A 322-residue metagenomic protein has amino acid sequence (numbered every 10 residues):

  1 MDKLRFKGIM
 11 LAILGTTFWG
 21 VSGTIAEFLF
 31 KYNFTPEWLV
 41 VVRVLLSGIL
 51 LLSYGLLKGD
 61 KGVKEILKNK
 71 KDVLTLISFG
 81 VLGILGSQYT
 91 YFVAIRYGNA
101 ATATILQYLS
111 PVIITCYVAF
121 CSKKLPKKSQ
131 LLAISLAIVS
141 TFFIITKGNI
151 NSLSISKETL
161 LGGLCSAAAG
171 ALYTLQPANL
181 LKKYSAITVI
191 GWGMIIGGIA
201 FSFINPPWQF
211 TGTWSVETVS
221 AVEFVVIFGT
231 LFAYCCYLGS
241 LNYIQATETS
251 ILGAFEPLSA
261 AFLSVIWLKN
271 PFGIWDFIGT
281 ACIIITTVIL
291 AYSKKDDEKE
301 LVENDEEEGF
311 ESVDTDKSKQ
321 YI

Functional and structural regions predicted by a protein language model:
M1-V42, S152-N179, I199, V302-I322: Glycine-/small-residue-enriched transmembrane alpha-helix faces in small-molecule transporters and effluxers
F6-L11, E37-L57, S78, Q130-V139 (+3 more regions): Hydrophobic alpha-helical transmembrane segments of multi-pass integral membrane proteins, especially transporters
T16, V42, Q88, A103-L109 (+2 more regions): Helix-helix packing/entry segments at the starts of transmembrane helices
G23, L52-A101, F143, V226-I244: Specific transmembrane alpha-helical segments of multi-pass solute transporters/efflux pumps, especially DMT/EamA
L29, L39, R43, A94 (+8 more regions): Hydrophobic/aromatic residues within transmembrane alpha-helices of multi-pass small-molecule transporters
V44, K124, I145-K147, T218-S220 (+1 more regions): C-terminal-most transmembrane helix of multi-pass membrane proteins
S47-K68, C116, I138-S154, I195-T218 (+3 more regions): Membrane-interface helix-cap regions at the ends of transmembrane helices in multi-pass membrane proteins
L50, Y91, S110-S135, L258-I278: C-terminal transmembrane-helix exit sites in multi-pass transporters
